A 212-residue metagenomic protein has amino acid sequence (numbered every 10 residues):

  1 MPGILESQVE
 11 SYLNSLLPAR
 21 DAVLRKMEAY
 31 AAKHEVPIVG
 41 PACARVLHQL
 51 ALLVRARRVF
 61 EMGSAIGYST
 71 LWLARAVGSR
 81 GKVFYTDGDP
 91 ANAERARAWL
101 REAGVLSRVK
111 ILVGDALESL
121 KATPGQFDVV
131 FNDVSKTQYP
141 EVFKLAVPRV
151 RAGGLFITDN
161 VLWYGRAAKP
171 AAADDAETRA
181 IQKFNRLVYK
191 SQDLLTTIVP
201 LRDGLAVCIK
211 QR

Functional and structural regions predicted by a protein language model:
M1-F131, K136-I157, V161-R212: A short alpha-helical cap/connector motif
